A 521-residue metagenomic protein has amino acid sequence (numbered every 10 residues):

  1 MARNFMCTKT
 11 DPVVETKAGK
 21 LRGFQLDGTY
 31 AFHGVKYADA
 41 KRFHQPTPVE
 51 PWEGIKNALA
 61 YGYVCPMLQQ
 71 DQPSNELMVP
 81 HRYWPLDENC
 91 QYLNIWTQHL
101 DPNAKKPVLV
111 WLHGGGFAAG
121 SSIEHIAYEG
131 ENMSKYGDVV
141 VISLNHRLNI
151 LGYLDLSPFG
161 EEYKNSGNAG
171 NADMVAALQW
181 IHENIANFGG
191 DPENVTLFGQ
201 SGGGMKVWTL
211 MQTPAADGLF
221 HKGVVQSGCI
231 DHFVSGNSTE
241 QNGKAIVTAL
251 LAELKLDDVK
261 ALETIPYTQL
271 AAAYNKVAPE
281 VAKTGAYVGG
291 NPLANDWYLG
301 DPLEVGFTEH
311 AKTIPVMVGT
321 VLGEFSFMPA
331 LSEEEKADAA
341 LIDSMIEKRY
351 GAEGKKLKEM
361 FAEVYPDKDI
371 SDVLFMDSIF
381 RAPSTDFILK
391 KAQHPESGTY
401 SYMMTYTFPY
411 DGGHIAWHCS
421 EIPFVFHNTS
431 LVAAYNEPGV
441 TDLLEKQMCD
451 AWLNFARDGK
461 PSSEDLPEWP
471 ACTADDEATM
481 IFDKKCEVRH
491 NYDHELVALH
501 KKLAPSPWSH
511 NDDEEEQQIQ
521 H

Functional and structural regions predicted by a protein language model:
A2-N171, P192, Y435-M448, R457-L466 (+3 more regions): Non-catalytic accessory segments of hydrolases
Q25, Y37, I95, L112 (+5 more regions): Hydrophobic side chains in beta-strands
Y30, D87-Q91, A172-V175, Q179 (+7 more regions): A structural signal for well-ordered alpha-helical segments within the folded catalytic domains of diverse enzymes
H33-A38, R42-F43, K222, D231 (+3 more regions): Redox-cofactor-proximal catalytic regions of oxidoreductases
Y61, C65-P73, T284-N291, H427-T429: Active-site Gly/Thr loop motif
S74-V259, V305-M328: Serine-hydrolase-like catalytic core of hydrolytic proteins
A176, E183, D217, Q226-L341 (+1 more regions): Substrate-access "cap/lid" subdomains that shape and gate the entrance to catalytic or ligand-binding pockets
W297-H521: C-terminal subdomain of alpha/beta-hydrolase-fold enzymes, centered on the catalytic histidine and its supporting
